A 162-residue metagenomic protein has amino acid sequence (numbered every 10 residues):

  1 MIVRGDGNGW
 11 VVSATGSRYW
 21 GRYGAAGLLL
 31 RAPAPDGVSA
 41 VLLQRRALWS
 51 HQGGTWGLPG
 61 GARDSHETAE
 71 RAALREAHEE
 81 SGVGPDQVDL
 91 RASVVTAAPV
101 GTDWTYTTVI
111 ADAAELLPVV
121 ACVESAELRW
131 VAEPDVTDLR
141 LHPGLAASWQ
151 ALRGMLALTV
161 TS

Functional and structural regions predicted by a protein language model:
M1-T55, G61-L116, A157-S162: N-terminal leader/linker segments that precede catalytic domains of diphosphate-processing enzymes
G60-A62, P134-D135: Short, histidine-centered active-site or binding-site loop motifs used for metal coordination, general acid-base
V119-G154: NUDIX/MutT-family hydrolases
